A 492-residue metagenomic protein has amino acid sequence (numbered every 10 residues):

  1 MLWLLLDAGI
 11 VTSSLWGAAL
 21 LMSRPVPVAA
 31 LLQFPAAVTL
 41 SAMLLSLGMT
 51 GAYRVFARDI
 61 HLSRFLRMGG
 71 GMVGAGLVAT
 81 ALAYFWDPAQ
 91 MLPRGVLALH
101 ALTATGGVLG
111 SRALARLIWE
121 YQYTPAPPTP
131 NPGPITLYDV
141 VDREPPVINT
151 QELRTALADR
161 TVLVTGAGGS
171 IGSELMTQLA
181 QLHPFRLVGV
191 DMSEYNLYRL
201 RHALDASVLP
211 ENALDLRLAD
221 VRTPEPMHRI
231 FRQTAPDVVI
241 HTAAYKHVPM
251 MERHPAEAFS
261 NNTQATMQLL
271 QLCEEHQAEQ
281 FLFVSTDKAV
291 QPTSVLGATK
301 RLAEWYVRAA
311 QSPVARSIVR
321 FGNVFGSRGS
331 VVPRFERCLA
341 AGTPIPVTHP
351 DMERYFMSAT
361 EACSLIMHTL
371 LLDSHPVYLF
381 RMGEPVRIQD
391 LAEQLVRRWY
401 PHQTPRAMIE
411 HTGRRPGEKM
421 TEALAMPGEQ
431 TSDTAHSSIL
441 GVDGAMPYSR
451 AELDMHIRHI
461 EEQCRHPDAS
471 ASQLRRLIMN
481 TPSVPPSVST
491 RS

Functional and structural regions predicted by a protein language model:
M1-P130: Signature of alpha-helical transmembrane segments in polytopic membrane proteins
Y121-T161: Flexible, Lys/Arg-rich cytosolic regulatory linkers and terminal tails that connect or flank
E152-A156, E304-V324, R328-S492: Strand-loop microenvironment adjacent to phosphate/nucleotide-handling motifs in alpha/beta enzyme folds
V162-A180: N-terminal Rossmann NAD(P)H-binding glycine-rich loop of SDR-like oxidoreductase domains
F185-V188: Short beta-strand element of Class I
M192-N196: Helix N-cap at the beta1-alpha1 junction of Rossmann-like dinucleotide-binding domains, i.e., the first residues
L216-V238: Conserved Rossmann-fold cofactor-binding substructure of NAD(P)-dependent oxidoreductases
A235, H241, Y245-R301, A309: Conserved Rossmann-fold NAD(P)-dependent oxidoreductase catalytic core, especially the SDR/UDP-sugar
